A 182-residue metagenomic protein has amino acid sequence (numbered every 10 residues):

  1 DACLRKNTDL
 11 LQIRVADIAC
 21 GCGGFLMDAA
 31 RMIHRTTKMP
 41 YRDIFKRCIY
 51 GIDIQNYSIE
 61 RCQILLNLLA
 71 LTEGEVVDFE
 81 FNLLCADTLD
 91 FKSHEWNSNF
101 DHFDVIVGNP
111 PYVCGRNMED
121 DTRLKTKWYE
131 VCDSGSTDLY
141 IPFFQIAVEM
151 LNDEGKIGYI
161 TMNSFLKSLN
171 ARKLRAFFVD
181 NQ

Functional and structural regions predicted by a protein language model:
D1-Q182: SAM-dependent methyltransferase catalytic region
